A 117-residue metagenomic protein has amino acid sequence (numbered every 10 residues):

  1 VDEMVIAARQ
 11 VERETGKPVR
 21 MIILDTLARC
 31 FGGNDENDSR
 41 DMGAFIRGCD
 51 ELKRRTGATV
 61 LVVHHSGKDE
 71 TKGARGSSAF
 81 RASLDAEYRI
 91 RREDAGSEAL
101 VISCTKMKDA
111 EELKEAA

Functional and structural regions predicted by a protein language model:
V1, D38-D41: Phosphate/oxyanion-binding active-site loops and adjacent basic polyanion-contact surfaces
V1-A7: Short glycine-rich substrate-engagement loop in P-loop NTPases that contacts/grips substrate
A8-P18: Glycine-rich phosphate-binding loop signature in dinucleotide/nucleotide-binding domains
P18-L24, R29, R40-A117: Phosphate-binding/switch region of NTP-binding enzymes
G33-N37: Surface-exposed cleft-lining segments at the edges of enzyme active sites
